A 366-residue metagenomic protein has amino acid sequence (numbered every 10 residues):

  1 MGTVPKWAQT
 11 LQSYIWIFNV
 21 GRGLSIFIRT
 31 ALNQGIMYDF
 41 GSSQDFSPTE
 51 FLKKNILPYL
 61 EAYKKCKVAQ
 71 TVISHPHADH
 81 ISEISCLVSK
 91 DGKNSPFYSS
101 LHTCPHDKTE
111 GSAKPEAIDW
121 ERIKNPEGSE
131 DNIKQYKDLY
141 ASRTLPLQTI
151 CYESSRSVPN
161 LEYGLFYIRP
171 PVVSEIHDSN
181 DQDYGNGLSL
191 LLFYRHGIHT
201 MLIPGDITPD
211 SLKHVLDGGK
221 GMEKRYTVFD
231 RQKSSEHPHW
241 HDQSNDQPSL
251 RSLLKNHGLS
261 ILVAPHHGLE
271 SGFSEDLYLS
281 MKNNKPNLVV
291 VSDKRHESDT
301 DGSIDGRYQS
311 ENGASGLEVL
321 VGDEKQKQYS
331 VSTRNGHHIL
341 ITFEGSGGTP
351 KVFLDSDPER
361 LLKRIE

Functional and structural regions predicted by a protein language model:
M1-I15, V20-G21, N55-Q70, I81-Y226 (+2 more regions): Flexible, acidic/histidine-containing loops and adjacent segments that form or flank the divalent-metal
W16, I36-Y38, V72, M201-I203 (+1 more regions): Residue-level marker for buried hydrophobic side chains located in beta-strands that build the well-ordered beta-sheet
V20, D39-S43, P76, P170-V173 (+3 more regions): Active-site metal-binding loops of divalent metal-dependent hydrolases
S25, N33, F51-L57: N-terminal cofactor/phosphate-binding cores enriched in small/glycine residues, especially glycine-rich loops such as
I26-R29, L191-F193: Short, surface-exposed beta-strand/loop micro-motifs that present aromatic residues
D45-E50, H80, S211-H214, S271-E275: Active-site-adjacent loop/helix micro-motif of nuclease/hydrolase catalytic cores
K67-D79, L262-H266: Metallo-beta-lactamase
E83, Y98, H102-C104, K108 (+2 more regions): Long, structured stretches of catalytic cores involved in phosphate-ester chemistry, encompassing
